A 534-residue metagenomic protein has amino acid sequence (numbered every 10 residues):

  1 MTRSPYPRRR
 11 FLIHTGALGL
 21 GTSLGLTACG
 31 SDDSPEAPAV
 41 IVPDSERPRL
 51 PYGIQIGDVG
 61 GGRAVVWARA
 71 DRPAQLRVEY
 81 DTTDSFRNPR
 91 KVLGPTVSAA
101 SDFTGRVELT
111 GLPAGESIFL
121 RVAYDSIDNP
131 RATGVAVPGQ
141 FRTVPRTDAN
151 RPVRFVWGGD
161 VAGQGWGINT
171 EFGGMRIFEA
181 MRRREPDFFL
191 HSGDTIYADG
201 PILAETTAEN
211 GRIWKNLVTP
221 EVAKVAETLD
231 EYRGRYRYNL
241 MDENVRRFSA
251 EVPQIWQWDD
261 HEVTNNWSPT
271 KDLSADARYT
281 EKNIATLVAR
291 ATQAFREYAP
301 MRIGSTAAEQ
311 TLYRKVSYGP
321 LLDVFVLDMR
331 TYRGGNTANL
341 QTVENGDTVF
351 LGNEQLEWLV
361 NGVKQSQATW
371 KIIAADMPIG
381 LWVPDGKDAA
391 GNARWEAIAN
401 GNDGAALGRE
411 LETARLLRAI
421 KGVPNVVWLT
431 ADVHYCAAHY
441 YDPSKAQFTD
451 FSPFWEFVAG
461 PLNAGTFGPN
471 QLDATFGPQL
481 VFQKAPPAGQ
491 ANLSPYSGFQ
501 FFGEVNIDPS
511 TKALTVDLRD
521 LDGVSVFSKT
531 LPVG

Functional and structural regions predicted by a protein language model:
T2-R8, I13-H14, L20, D32-G534: Metal-dependent phosphoester/phosphodiester hydrolase catalytic core
L26-A28: C-terminal motif of bacterial Sec signal peptides marking the signal peptidase cleavage site
